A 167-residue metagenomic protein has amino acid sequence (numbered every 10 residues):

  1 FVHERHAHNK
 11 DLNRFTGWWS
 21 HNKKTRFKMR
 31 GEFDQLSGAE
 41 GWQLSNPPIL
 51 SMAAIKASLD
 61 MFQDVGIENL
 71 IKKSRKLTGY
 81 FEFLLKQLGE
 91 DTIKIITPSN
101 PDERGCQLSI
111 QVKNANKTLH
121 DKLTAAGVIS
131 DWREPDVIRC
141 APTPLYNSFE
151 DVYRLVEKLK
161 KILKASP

Functional and structural regions predicted by a protein language model:
F1-N69, K73, G79: Active-site C-terminal subdomain of aminotransferase-like
Q35, S51, N100-D102, W132-D136: Short, flexible turn/loop "capping" segments at secondary-structure junctions
A39, E103-Q107, P135-R139: Short, solvent-exposed beta-strand edge segments and adjacent coil->beta transition regions
K56-L59, E82, H120, V156: Non-transmembrane alpha-helical segments in soluble domains of secreted/periplasmic/extracellular proteins
M61, L84, I162: Short alpha-helical functional segments enriched in proximate histidine and acidic residues
R75-A126: Conserved PLP-binding catalytic core of the aspartate aminotransferase-like
N114-P167: PLP-dependent enzyme catalytic core of the Aspartate aminotransferase-like
